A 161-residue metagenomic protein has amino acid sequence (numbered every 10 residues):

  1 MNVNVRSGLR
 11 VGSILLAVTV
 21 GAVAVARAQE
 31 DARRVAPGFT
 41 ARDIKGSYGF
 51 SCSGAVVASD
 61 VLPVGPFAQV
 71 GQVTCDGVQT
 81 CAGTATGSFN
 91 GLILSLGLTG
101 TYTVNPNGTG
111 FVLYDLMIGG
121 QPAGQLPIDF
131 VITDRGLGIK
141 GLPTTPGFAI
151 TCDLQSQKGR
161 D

Functional and structural regions predicted by a protein language model:
N2-S13: Bacterial N-terminal signal peptides that target proteins for export
G12-A22: Bacterial N-terminal signal peptides
V25-D161: Mature soluble binding/inhibitory domains
